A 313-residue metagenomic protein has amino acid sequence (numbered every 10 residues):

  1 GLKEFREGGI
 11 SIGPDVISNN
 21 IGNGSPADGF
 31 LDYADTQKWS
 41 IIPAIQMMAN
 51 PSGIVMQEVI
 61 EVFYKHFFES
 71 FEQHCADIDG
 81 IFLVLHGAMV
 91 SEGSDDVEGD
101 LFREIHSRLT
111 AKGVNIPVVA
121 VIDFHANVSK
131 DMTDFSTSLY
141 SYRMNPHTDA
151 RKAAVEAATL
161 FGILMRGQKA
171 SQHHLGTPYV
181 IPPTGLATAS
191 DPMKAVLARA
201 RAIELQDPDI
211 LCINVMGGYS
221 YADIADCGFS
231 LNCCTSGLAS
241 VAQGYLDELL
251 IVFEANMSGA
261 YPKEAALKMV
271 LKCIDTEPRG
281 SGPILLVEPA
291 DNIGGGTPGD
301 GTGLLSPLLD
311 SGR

Functional and structural regions predicted by a protein language model:
G1-T36: N-terminal amphipathic/basic leader segments beginning at the initiator methionine
K3-R6, G53-Y64, H74-R166, P283-L305 (+2 more regions): Active-site histidine-anchored catalytic micro-motif
I10-I12, P43-I54, V84-H86, L249-A255: Gly-rich Lys/Arg/Thr-decorated short loops/hinges at beta-loop-alpha junctions or inter-strand turns that position
S18-P26, M48, S52-V59, F63 (+8 more regions): Catalytic cores of large soluble enzymes that bind and process phosphate-bearing ligands
L31-F71: Low-complexity, highly charged intrinsically disordered N-terminal segments that act as targeting/localization
D35-W39, P43, E69-D79, V270-I284: Glycine-rich phosphate/diphosphate-binding loops that line cofactor/substrate pockets in enzymes
M165-K194: Internal, active-site/partner-interface "lid" segment
T184-R313: Hard-cation-handling environments
